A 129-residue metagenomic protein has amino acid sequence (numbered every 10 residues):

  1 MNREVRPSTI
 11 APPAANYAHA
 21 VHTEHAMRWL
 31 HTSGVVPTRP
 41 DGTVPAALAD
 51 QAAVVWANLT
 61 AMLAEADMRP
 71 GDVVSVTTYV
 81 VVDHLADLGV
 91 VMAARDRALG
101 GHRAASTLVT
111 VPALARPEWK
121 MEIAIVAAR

Functional and structural regions predicted by a protein language model:
M1-S75, V80-R129: N-terminal presequence-like segments and the immediate start of the first folded domain
